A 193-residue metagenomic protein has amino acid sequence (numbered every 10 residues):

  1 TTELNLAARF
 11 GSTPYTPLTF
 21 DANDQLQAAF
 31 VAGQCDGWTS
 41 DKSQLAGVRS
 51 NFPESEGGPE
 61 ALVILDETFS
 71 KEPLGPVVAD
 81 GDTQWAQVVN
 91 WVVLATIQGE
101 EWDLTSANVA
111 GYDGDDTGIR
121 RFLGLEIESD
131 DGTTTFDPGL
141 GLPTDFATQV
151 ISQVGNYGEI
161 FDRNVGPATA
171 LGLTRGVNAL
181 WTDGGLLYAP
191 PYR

Functional and structural regions predicted by a protein language model:
T1-A28, S43, T83: Bilobed "Venus flytrap"/periplasmic-binding protein-like clamshell domains and structurally analogous long
T1-E3, D66-T148, N156, T182 (+1 more regions): Extended ligand-binding regions for polar small-molecule ligands
N5-F10, V31-A32, D36-V63: A ligand-binding cleft/hinge motif common to bilobed small-molecule-binding domains
A8-Y15, E54-P59, R121, L125-L142 (+3 more regions): Surface-exposed intrinsically disordered loops and tails
P17-T19, G37-S40, V77: Structural recognition of the beta-strand scaffold that forms the well-ordered cores of secreted hydrolase catalytic
A147-L173: C-terminal capping/gating helix-and-loop segments adjacent to ligand/active sites or protein-protein/ligand interfaces
V165-R193: Conserved C-terminal helix/tail region of periplasmic/extracytoplasmic solute-binding proteins
